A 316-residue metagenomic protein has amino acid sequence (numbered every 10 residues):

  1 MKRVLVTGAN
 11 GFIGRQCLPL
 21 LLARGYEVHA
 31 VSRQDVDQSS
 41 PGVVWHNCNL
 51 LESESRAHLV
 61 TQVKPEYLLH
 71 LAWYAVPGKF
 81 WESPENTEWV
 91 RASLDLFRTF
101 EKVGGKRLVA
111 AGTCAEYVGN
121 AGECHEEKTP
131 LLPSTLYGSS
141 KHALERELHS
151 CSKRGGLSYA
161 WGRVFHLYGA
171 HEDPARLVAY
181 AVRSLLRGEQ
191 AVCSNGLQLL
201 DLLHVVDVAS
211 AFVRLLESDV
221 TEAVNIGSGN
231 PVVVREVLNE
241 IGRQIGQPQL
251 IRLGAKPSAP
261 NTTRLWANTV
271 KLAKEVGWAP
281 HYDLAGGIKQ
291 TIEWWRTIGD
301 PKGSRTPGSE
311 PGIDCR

Functional and structural regions predicted by a protein language model:
V4-R24: N-terminal Rossmann NAD(P)H-binding glycine-rich loop of SDR-like oxidoreductase domains
P41-E52: Rossmann-fold cofactor-recognition segment
L50-E88: NAD(P)H-binding glycine-rich loop region in Rossmannoid oxidoreductase-like domains and their noncatalytic homologs
H70, L94-L136: Conserved Rossmann-fold NAD(P)-dependent oxidoreductase catalytic core, especially the SDR/UDP-sugar
P77-A92, H125-P133: Short alpha-helical oligomerization interface
Y117-V118, T135-L136, A160-L177: Flexible, glycine-rich beta-alpha linker
L132-A160, L186: Active-site Tyr-X1-5-Lys
L185-R316: C-terminal substrate-binding subdomain of Rossmann-fold SDR/epimerase-dehydratase oxidoreductases
